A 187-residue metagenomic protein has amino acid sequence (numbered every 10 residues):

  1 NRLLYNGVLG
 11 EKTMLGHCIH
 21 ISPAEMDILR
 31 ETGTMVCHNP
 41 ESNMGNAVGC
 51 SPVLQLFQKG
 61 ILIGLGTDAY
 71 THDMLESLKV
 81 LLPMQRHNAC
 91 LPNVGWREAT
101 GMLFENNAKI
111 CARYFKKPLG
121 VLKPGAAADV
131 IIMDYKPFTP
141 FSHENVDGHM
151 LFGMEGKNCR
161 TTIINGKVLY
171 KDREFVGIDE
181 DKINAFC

Functional and structural regions predicted by a protein language model:
N1-H72, A89-V94: Active-site core of metal-dependent hydrolases
N6-V8, P52-P137, L151-M154: His/Asp/Glu-enriched, well-ordered alpha-helical/loop segment that forms or immediately abuts the divalent-metal
T13, T67, F104, T161-T162: Ser/Thr-centric signal marking residues that sit in or immediately flank functional binding/regulatory motifs
C18-I19, R86, K136, K167: Flexible loop residues that form catalytic and substrate-binding hotspots at small-molecule/glycan-binding clefts
N39, N43, N106-N107, N165: Asparagine-centered polar/low-complexity signal
V48-G49, L75-E76, E144: Short Asp/Glu-rich motifs
A127-G177, N184: C-terminal cap of metal-dependent C-N hydrolases
